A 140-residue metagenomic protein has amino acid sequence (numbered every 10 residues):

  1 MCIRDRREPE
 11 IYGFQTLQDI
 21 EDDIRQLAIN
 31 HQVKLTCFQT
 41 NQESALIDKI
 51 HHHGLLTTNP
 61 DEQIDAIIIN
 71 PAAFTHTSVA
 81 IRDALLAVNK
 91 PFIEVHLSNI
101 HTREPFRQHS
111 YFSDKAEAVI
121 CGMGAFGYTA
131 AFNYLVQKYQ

Functional and structural regions predicted by a protein language model:
M1-I3: Conserved small/polar residues in nucleotide/adenosyl-binding loops
E10-I29: Short catalytic helix/loop segments, enriched in acidic residues and glycine and frequently bearing histidine
K34-S44: Short beta->alpha junction loops
A45-N70: Short, electropositive alpha-helical surface patch
E62-H101: Mid-chain, well-packed structural core segment of small domains
L97-Y111: Mobile beta-alpha loop/short-helix "lid" or hinge segments that flank ligand
R107-A125: Short beta-strand elements at the ligand-binding edges of bilobed clamshell
C121-Q140: A charged, well-structured terminal subsegment
